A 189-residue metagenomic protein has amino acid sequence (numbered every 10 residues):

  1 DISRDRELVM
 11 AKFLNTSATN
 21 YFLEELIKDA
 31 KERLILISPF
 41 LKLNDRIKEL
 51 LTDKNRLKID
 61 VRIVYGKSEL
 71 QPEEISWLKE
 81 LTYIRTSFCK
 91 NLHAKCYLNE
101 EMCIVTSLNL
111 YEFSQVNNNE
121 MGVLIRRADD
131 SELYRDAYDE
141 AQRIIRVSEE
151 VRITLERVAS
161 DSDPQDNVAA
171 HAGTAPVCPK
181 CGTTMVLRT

Functional and structural regions predicted by a protein language model:
D1-T189: PLD/PLD-like phosphodiesterase catalytic module centered on the HKD motif
